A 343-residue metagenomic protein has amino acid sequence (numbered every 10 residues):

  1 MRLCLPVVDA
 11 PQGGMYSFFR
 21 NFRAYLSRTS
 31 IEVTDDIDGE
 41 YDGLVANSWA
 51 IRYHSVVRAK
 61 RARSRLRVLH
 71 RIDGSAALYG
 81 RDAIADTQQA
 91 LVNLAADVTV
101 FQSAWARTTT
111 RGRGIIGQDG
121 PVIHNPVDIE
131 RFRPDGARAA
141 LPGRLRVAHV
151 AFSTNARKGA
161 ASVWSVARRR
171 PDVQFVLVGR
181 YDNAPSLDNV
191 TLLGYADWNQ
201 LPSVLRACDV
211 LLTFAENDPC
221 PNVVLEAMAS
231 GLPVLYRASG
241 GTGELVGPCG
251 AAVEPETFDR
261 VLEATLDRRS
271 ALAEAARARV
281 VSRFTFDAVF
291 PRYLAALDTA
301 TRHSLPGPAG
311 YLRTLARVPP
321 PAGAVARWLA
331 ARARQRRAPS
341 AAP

Functional and structural regions predicted by a protein language model:
D82-T99: Membrane-proximal helix-turn-helix segments that form the acceptor-binding/catalytic region of lipid-linked
W105, P126: Carbohydrate-associated surface elements
R138-K158, W164-R170: Conserved donor-binding/catalytic core segment of Leloir-type glycosyltransferases
S203-C208: Short alpha-helical donor nucleotide-sugar binding micro-motif in glycosyltransferases
E216: Aromatic "clamp/platform" in nucleotide-sugar-dependent glycosyltransferases that forms part of the donor/acceptor
P233-Y236: Short hydrophobic beta-strand element within catalytic cores of glycosyltransferases and related nucleotide-activated
G243-E263: Change "using UDP/GDP/dTDP sugars" to "using nucleotide sugars
D267-A324: A charged, aromatic-enriched C-terminal amphipathic alpha-helix characteristic of glycosyltransferases across folds
